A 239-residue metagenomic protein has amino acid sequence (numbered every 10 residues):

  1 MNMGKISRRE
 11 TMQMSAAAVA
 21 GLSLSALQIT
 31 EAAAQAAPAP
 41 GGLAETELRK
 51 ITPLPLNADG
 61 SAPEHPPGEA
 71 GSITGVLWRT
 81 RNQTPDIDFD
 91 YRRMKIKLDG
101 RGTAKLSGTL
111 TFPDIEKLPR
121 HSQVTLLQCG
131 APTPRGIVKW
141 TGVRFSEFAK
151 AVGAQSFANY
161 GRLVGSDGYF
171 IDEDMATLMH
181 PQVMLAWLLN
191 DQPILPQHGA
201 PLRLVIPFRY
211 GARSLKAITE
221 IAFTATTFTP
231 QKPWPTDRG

Functional and structural regions predicted by a protein language model:
M1-L22: N-terminal secretory signal peptides and thylakoid transit peptides that target proteins across membranes
N2-M3, S25, L106, G136: Short N-terminal micro-motifs specific to bacterial/archaeal maturation and metal-cluster initiation sites
S7, A17, S25, G41 (+1 more regions): Generic secretory/membrane-interface signal
A17, E31-A34: Short, intrinsically disordered, low-complexity terminal segments
L24-E31: C-terminal segment of classical bacterial N-terminal signal peptides
A33-G239: Structured, non-membrane catalytic/scaffold regions adjacent to prosthetic-group chemistry
